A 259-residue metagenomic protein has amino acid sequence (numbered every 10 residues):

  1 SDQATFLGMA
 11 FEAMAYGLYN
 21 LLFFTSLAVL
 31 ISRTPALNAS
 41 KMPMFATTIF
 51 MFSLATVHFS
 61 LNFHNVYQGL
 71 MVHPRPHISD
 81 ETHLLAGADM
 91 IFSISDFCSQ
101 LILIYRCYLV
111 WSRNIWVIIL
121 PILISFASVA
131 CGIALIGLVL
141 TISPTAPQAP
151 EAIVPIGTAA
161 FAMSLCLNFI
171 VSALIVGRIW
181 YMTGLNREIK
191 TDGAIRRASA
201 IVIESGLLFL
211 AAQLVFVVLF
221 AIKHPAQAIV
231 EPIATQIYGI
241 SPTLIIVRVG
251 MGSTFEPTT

Functional and structural regions predicted by a protein language model:
S1-T259: Intrinsic-disorder signature of cytosolic C-terminal tails immediately following the last transmembrane helix
